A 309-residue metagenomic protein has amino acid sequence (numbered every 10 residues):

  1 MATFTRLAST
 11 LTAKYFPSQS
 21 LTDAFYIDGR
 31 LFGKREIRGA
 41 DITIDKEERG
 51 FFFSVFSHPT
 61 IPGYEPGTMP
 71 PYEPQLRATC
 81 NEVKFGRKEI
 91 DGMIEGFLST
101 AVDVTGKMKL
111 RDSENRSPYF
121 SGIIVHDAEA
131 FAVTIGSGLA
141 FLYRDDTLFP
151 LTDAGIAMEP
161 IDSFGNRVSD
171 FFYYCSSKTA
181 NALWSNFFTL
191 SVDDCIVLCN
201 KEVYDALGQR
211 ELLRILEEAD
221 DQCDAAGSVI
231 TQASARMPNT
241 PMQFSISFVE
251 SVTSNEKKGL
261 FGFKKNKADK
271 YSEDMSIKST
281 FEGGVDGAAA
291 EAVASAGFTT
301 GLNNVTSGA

Functional and structural regions predicted by a protein language model:
M1-V83, D112-S117, G122, A130 (+3 more regions): N-terminal entry segment of metal-dependent catalytic domains or homologous docking segments
A2-R38, A180, S191-A309: C-terminal catalytic subdomain
S54-H58, I124, L198-C199, S247-F248: Conserved beta-strand segments of the P-loop GTPase G domain that flank and frequently precede/overlap
P74-D112, R210-P238: Helix-loop-helix
G96-L98, P160-N166, R236-I246: Noncatalytic linker/hinge segments flanking ATPase motor cores
P118-V125, A130-T134, G138-R144, P241-T253: Short beta-strand scaffold segments in enzyme catalytic cores
F141-L142, P150, D205-L207: Short acidic/glycine-rich loop or secondary-structure boundary segments that cap or lie
D145-D146, A154: PAS-family sensory domain signature
